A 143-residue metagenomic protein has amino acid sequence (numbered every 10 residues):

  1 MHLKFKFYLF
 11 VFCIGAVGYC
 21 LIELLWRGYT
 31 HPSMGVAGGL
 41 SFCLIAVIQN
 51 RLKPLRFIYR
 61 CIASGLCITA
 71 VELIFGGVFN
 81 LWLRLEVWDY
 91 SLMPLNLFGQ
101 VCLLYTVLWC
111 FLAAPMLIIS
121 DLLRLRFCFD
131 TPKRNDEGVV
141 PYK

Functional and structural regions predicted by a protein language model:
M1-K143: Aromatic-rich, lipid-facing transmembrane alpha helices and their immediate juxtamembrane interface loops in integral
